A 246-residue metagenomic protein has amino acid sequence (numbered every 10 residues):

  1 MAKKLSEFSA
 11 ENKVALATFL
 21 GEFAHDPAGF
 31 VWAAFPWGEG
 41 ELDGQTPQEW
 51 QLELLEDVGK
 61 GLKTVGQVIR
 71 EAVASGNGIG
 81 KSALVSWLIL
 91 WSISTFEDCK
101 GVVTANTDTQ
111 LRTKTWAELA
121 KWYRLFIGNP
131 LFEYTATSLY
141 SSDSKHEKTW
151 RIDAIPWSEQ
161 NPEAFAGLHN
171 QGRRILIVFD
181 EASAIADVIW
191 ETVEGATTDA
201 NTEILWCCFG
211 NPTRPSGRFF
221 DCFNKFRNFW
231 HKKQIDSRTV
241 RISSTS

Functional and structural regions predicted by a protein language model:
M1-S246: Phosphate/NTP-binding elements of NTP-utilizing enzymes
